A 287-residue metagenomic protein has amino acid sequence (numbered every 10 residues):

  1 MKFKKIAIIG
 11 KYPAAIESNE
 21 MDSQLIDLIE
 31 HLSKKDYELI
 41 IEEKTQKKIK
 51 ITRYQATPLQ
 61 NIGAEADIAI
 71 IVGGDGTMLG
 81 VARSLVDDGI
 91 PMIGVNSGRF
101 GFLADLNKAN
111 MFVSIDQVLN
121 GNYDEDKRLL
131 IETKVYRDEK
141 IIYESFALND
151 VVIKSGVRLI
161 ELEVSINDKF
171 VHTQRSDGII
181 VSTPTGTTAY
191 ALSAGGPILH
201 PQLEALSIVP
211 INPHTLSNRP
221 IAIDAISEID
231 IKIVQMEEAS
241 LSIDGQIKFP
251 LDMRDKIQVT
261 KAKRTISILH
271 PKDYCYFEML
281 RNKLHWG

Functional and structural regions predicted by a protein language model:
M1-I68, G80, A109-D126, V135-E144: ATP/NTP phosphate-donor binding region
I8, I71, V181: Redox-cofactor binding/interface segments in oxidoreductases and associated redox assembly factors
P13-A14, D75-T77, G98-F100, T185-T187: Short glycine-rich anion-binding loops that position phosphate/pyrophosphate groups of nucleotides and phosphorylated
I71-D75, A82-S84: N-terminal glycine-rich "phosphate-gripper" loop used for MgATP/nucleotide binding and carboxylate activation
D88-L106: Short, acidic/small-residue loops that bind anionic groups at enzyme active sites
F100-D177: Catalytic core of DAGKc-family lipid kinases
I153, I166-F170, L216-G287: ATP/nucleoside-binding phosphotransfer catalytic cores, i.e., glycine-rich phosphate-binding loops
H172-S217: Gly/Ser/Thr-rich active-site loops/lids in small-molecule metabolic enzymes that frequently grip phosphoryl groups
